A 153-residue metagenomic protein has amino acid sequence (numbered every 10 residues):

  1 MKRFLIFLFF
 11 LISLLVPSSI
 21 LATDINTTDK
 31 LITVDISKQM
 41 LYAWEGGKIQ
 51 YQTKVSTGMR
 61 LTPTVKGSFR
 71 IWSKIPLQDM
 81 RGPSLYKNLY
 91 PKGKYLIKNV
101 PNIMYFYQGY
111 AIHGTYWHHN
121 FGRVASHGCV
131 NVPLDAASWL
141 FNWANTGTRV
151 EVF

Functional and structural regions predicted by a protein language model:
M1-F4: Positively charged n-region of N-terminal signal peptides that target proteins for export
F7-V16: Bacterial N-terminal signal peptides
V16-I25: Sec-dependent signal peptide cleavage junction
D24-T27, M59-S68, I75-F153: Exported/periplasmic cell-wall-interacting domains
K30-L41: Gly/Thr-rich phosphate-binding beta-strand-loop-beta motif of the actin/hexokinase/Hsp70
G47-I49: Residue-level signal for glycine
Y51-T53: A structural microfeature
